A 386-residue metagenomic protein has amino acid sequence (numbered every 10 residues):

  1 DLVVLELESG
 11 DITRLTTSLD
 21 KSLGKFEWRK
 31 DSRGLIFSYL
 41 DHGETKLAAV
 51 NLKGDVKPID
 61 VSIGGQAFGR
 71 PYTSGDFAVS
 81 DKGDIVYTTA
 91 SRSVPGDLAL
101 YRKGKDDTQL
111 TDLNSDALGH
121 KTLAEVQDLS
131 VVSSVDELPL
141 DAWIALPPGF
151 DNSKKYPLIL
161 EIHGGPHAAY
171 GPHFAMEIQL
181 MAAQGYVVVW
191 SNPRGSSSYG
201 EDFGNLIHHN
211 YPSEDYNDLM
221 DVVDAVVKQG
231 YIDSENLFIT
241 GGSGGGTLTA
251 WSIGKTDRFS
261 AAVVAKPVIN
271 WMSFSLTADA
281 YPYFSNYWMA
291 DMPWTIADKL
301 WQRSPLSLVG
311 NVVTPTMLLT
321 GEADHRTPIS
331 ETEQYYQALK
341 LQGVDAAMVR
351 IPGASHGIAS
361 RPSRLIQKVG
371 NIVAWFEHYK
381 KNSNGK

Functional and structural regions predicted by a protein language model:
D1-D31, Y39-L40, A49-S74, Y101-V126 (+1 more regions): Multi-bladed beta-propeller domains
K30-D31, V79-K82: Residue-level detector of Asp-centered blade-edge/turn motifs that repeat once per structural unit in beta-propeller
G34-L35, I85-V86: Hydrophobic beta-strand positions that form the internal "hydrophobic ladder" of WD40/Gbeta-like beta-propeller blades
D41-E44, S91-V94: Short glycine/acidic-enriched loop and turn motifs that connect beta-strands
K105, L113-E235, G242, I269 (+1 more regions): Cap/lid segment of the alpha/beta-hydrolase catalytic domain
W190-K386: Active-site-proximal cap/loop segments of hydrolase catalytic domains
